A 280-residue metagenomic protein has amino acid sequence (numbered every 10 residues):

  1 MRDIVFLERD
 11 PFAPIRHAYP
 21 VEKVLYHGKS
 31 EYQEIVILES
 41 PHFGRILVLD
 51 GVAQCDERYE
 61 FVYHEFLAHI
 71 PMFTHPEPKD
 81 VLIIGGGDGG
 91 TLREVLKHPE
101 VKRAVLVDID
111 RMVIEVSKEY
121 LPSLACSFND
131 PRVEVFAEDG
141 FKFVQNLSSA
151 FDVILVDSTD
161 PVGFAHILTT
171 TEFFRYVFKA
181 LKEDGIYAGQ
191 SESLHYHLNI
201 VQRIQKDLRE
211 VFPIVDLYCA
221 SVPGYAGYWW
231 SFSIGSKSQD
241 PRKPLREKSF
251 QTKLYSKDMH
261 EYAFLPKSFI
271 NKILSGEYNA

Functional and structural regions predicted by a protein language model:
M1-F6, C55-I186, Y196-Q202: The AdoMet/dcAdoMet-binding core of the Class I SAM-like
R2-V36, K206, G227-A280: SAM/dcSAM-binding transferase cores
I35-R45: N-terminal glycine-rich anion-binding loops that anchor highly charged ligand groups
F43, G89, M112, H195 (+2 more regions): Surface-exposed, flexible loop/turn segments at secondary-structure boundaries
V48-L49: A general beta-strand register signal
A165-I167, T171-Q239: C-terminal substrate-binding/active-site "lid" region of AdoMet-derived donor-dependent transferases
